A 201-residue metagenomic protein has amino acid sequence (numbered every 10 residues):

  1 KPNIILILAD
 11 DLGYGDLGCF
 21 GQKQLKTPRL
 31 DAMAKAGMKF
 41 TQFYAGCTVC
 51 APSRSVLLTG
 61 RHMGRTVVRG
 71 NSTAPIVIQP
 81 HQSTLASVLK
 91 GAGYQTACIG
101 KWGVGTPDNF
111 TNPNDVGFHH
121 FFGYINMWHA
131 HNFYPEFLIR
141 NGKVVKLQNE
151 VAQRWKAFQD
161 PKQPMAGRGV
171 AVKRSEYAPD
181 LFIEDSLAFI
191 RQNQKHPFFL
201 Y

Functional and structural regions predicted by a protein language model:
K1-Y201: Formylglycine-dependent sulfatase
